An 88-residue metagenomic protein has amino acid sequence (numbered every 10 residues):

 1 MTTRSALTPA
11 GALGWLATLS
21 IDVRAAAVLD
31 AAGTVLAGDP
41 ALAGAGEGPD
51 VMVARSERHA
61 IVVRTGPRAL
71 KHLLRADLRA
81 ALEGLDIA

Functional and structural regions predicted by a protein language model:
M1-A88: Non-catalytic interaction/Regulatory regions outside core domains
